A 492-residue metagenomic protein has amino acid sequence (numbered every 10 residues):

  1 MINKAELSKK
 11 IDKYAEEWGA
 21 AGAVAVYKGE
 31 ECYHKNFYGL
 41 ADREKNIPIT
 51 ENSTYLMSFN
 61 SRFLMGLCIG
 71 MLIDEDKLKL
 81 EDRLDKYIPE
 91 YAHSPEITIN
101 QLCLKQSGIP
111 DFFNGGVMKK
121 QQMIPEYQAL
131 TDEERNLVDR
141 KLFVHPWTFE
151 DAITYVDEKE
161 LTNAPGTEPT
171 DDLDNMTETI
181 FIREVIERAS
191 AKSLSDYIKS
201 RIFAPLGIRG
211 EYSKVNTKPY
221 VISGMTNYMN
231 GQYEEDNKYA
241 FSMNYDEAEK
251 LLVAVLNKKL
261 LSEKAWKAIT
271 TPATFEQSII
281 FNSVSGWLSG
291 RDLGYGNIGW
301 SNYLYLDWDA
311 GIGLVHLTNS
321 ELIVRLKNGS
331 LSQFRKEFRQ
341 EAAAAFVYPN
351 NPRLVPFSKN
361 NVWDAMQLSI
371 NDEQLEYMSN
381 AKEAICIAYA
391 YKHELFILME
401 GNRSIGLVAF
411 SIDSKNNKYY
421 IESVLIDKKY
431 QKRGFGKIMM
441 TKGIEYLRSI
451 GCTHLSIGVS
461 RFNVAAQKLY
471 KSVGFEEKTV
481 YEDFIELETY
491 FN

Functional and structural regions predicted by a protein language model:
M1-I49, Y55-L56, M71-K79, C103-D111 (+9 more regions): N-terminal leader/targeting segments and the immediately adjacent pre-domain N-terminus
M1-L40, T170, K192, S200 (+1 more regions): Catalytic loop of the DD-peptidase/beta-lactamase superfamily, centered on the K-T-G motif and neighboring
E6-L7, E16-A23, K45-L102, N163-T177 (+2 more regions): Short active-site loop at a secondary-structure junction that contains or immediately precedes the catalytic residue(s)
C32, R403-G406, A465: Glycine-rich acetyl-CoA-binding "A-motif" of GNAT/NAT acetyltransferases
L40-A41, P352-S423, D427-K428, Y446 (+1 more regions): Acetyl-CoA-dependent GNAT
E96-I298: Short, surface-exposed loop or secondary-structure junction motifs that flank catalytic or metal-binding residues
I426, K432-E445, K468-S472: Conserved acetyl-CoA-binding loop-helix of GNAT-fold acetyltransferases
G451-S456, S460-Q467, K471-N492: C-terminal "cap" of GNAT-fold acetyltransferases
